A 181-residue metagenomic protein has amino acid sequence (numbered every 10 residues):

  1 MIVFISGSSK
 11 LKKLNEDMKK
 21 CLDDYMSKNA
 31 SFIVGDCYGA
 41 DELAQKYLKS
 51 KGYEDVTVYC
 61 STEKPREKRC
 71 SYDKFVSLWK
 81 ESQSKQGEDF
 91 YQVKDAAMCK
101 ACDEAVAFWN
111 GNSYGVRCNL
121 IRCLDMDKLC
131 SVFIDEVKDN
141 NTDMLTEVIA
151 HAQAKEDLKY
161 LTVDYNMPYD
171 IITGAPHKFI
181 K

Functional and structural regions predicted by a protein language model:
M1-S9, V34-G35: Short, hydrophobic/glycine-enriched beta-strand segments
L11-D157: Acidic/glycine-enriched connector segments
T146-K181: Leloir-type glycosyltransferase catalytic cores
